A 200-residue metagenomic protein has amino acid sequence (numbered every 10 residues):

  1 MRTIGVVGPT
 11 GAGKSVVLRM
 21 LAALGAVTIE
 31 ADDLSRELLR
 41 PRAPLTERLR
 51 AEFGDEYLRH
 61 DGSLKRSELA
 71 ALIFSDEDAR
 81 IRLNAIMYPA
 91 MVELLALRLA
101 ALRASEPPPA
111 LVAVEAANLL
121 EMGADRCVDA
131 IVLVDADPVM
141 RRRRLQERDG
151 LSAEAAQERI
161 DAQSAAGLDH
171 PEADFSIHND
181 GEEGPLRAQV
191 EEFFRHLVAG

Functional and structural regions predicted by a protein language model:
V6: Hydrophobic anchor at the beta1->P-loop junction of P-loop NTPases
T10: The conserved Walker
S15: Walker A/P-loop
A22-A31, A43-P44: Post-Walker A helix-loop "phosphate-sensing" segment adjacent to the P-loop in P-loop NTPases
D33-A110: ATP-dependent small-molecule kinase phosphotransfer cores that center on conserved nucleotide phosphate-binding segments
L94-L95, R126-C127, E147-G200: Small-molecule kinase domains that catalyze NTP-dependent phosphoryl transfer to phosphate-bearing small molecules
A96-P108, V114-E147: ATP-dependent NMP and nucleoside kinases share a basic, alpha-helical "lid"
